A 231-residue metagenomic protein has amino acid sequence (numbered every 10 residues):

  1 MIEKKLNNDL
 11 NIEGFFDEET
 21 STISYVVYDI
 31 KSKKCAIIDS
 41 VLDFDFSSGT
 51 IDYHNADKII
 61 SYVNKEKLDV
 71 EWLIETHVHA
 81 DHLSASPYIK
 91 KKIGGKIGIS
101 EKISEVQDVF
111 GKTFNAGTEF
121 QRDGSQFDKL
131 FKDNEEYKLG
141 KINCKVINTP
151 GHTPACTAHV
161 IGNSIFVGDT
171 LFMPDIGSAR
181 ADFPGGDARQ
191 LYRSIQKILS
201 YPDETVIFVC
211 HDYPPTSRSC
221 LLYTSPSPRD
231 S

Functional and structural regions predicted by a protein language model:
E3-E66, A158-G168, P174: Conserved beta-strand hairpin/beta-sheet module of binuclear metal-dependent hydrolase folds, prominently
N11-D17, V26, D133-I161, I165 (+1 more regions): Core dinuclear metal-dependent hydrolase active-site scaffold
T20, F44-D45, V78-L83, S104-Q107 (+3 more regions): Active-site environment of divalent metal-dependent phosphoester hydrolases
I38, E71-H77, G98-S100, T149-G151 (+2 more regions): Active-site neighborhood of phospho(di)ester-bond hydrolases with catalytic His/Asp-centered motifs
L42-G140: Active-site HxH/HxHxD metal-binding segment of metal-dependent hydrolases
I176-P184: Surface-exposed cleft-lining segments at the edges of enzyme active sites
F183-I207: An active-site-proximal "capping" alpha-helix that borders the catalytic cofactor pocket
Y223-S231: Single conserved hydrophobic/aromatic residue that forms the stacking wall/gate of nucleotide- or nucleobase-binding
